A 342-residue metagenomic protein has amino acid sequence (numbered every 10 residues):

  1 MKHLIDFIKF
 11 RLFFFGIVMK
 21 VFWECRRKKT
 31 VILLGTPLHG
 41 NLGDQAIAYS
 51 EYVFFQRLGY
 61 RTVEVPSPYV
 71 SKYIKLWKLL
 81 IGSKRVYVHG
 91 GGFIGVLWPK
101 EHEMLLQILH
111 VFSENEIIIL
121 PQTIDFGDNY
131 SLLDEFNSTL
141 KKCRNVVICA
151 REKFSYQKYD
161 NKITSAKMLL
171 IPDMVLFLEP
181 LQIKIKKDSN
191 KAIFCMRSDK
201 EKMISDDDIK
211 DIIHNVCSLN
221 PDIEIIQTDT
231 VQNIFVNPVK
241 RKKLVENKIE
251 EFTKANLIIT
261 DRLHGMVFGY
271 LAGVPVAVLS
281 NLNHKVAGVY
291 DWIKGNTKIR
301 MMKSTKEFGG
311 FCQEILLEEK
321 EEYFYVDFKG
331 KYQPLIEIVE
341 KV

Functional and structural regions predicted by a protein language model:
M1-V342: Active-site anion-handling motifs in enzyme catalytic cores
